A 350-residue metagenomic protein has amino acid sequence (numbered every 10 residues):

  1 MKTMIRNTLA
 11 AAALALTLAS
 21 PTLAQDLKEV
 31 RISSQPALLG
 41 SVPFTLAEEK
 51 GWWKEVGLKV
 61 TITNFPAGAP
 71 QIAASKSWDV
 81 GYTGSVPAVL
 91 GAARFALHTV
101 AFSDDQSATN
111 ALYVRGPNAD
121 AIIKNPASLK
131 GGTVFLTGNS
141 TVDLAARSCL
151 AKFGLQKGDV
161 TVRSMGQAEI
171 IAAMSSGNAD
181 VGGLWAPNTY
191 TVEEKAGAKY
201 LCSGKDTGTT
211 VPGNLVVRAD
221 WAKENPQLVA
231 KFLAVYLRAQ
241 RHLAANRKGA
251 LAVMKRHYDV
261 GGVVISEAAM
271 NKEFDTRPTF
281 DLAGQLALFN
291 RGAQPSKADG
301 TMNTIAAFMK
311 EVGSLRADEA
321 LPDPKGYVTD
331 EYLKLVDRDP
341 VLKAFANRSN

Functional and structural regions predicted by a protein language model:
M1-M4: N-terminal secretory signal peptides that target proteins for export/translocation
R6-L18: Hydrophobic helical h-region of N-terminal Sec-dependent signal peptides in bacterial secretory/periplasmic proteins
S20-A24: Sec/Tat signal peptide C-region and signal peptidase I cleavage site
Q25-G166, I171-A173, D180-A186, L201-S203 (+2 more regions): Short, glycine-/small- and polar/acidic-enriched structural segments that line small-molecule recognition paths
A47-K50, V56, G132, T137 (+7 more regions): Structured segments of extracytoplasmic/periplasmic soluble domains in secreted or envelope-associated proteins
N118, E169-E267: Pocket-lining segment of extracytoplasmic ligand-binding domains
N225-R316: Secondary-structure end/capping motifs
T301-N350: Conserved C-terminal helix/tail region of periplasmic/extracytoplasmic solute-binding proteins
